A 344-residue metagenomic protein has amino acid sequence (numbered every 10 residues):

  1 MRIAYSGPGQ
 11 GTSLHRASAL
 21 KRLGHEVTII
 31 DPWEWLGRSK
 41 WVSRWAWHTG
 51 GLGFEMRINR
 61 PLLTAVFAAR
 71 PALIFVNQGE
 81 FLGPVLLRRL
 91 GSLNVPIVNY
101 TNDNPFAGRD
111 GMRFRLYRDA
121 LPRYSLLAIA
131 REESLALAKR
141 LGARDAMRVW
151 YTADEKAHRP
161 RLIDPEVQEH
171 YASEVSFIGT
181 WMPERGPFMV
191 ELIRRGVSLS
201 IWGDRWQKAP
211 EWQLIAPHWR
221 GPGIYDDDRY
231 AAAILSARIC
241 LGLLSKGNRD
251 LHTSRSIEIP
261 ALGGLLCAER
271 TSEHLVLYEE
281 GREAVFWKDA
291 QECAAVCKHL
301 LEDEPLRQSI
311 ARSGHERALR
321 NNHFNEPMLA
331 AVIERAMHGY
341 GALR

Functional and structural regions predicted by a protein language model:
M1-W47, F54-A65, A69, N77-V85 (+3 more regions): Nucleotide-sugar donor-binding catalytic core of glycosyltransferases
R89-S92: Acidic (Asp/Glu)-rich catalytic clusters
I97, V175, A284, K298 (+1 more regions): Short amphipathic alpha-helix in glycosyltransferases
V98-G111: A short, histidine- and acid-enriched strand-loop-helix "catalytic/donor-clamping" loop that lines the nucleotide-sugar
T253, A284-A290, H299-E304: Conserved acidic donor-binding segment of nucleotide-sugar-dependent glycosyltransferases
E302-R335: A charged, aromatic-enriched C-terminal amphipathic alpha-helix characteristic of glycosyltransferases across folds
G339-R344: A cross-kingdom feature marking charged/low-complexity
